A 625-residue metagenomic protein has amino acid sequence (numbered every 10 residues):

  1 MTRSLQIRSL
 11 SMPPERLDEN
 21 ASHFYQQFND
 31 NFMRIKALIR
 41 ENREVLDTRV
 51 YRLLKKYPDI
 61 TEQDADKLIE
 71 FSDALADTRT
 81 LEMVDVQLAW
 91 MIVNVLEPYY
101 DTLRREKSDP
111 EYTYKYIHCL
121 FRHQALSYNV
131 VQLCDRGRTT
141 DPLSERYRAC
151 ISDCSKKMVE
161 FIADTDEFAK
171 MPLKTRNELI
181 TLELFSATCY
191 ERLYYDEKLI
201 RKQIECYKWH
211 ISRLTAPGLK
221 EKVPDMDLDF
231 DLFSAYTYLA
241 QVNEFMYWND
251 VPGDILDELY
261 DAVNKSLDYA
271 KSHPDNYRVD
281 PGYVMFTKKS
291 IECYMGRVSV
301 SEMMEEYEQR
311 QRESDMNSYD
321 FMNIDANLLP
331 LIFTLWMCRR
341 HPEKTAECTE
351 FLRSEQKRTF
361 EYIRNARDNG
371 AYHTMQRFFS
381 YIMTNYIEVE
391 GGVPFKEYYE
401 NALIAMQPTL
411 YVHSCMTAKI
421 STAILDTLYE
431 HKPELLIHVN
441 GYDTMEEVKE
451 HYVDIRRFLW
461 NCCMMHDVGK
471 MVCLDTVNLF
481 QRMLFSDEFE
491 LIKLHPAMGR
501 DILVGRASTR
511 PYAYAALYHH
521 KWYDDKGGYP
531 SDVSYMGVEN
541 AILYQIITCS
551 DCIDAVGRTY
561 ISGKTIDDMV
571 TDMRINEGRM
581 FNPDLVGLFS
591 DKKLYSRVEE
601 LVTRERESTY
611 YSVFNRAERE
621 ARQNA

Functional and structural regions predicted by a protein language model:
S11-L38, K56-D59, E347-Y362, A366-Y381 (+1 more regions): Intrinsically disordered, glycine/charged-rich C-terminal tails and inter-domain linkers that flank nucleotidyl cyclase
D18-A37, R52-M83, P110-R138, K170-L193 (+4 more regions): Amphipathic alpha-helical repeat scaffolds of TPR domains
F28-L54, T80-R104, R138-T165, L193-G218 (+3 more regions): Helix-turn-helix repeat elements of alpha-solenoid scaffolds
K56-I60, P98-I117, S155-R176, H210-D229 (+3 more regions): Flexible helix-coil transition and linker loops at the boundaries of alpha-helical arrays
F168-K174, P224-D229, I437-C463, L503-T548 (+3 more regions): Histidine/acidic-rich helix-loop-helix segments that form or flank divalent-metal centers in metalloenzyme catalytic
L267-P274, C293-G296, E306-R367, A371-T374 (+1 more regions): Extended, non-transmembrane interaction/recognition domains
K357-L491: Acidic/His-rich, divalent-metal-binding segments that scaffold phosphate/diphosphate chemistry
M416-D426, E488-V504, T565-P583: An active-site-proximal "capping" alpha-helix that borders the catalytic cofactor pocket
